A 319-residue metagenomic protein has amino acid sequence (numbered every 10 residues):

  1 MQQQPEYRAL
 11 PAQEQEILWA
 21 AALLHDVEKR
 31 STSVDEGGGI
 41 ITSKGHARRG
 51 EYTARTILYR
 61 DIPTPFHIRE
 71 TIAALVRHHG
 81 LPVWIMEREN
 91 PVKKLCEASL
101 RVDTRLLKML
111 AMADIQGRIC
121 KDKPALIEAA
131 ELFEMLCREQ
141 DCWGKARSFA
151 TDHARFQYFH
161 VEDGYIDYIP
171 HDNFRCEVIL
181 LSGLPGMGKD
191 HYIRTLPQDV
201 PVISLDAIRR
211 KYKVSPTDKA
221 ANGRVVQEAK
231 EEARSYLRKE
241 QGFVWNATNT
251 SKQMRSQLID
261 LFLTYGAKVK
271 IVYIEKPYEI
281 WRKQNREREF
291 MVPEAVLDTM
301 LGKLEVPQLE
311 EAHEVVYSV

Functional and structural regions predicted by a protein language model:
M1-A129: Divalent metal-dependent catalytic cores for phosphoryl transfer on phosphate-bearing substrates
R138-N173: N-terminal pre-Walker A segment at the start of P-loop NTPase domains
I169, N173-I179, K239-Q241: Pre-Walker A (Motif I) flank of P-loop NTPase domains
E177-P197: Glycine-rich phosphate-binding P-loop
I179, D199, Y278-V319: Conserved GTP-binding G-domain of TRAFAC-class P-loop NTPases and closely related GTPase folds
D190-F243, Y278-K283: Conserved substrate/cofactor phosphate-moiety recognition/catalytic segment in nucleotide-dependent phosphotransferases
N246-R255: Acidic, metal-coordinating catalytic cores used for nucleic-acid/nucleotide bond scission and strand-transfer chemistry
Y265-Q284: Conserved phosphate-donor/acceptor-positioning beta-strand/loop module used by diverse small-molecule
